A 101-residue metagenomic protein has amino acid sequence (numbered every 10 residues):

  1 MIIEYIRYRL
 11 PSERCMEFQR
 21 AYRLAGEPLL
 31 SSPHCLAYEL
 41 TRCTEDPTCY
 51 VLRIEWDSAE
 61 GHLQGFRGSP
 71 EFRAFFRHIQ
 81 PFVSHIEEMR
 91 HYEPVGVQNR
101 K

Functional and structural regions predicted by a protein language model:
M1-I2, E17, P33-C35: Short, flexible segments with low predicted structural confidence
I2, E39-V51, F76-K101: Glycine-rich beta-strand-turn "strand-cap" elements at beta-sheet edges
I2-R9, E39-R67: Short, well-ordered beta-strand segments in beta-rich or mixed alpha/beta enzyme and ligand-binding folds
R9-Q19: Short, surface-exposed ligand-recognition loops at beta-strand->loop->(often short) alpha-helix junctions that present
E13, L24, E45-P47, P70: Short alpha-helical
M16, E60-H62, V97-N99: Residue-level signal for secondary-structure boundary sites
L24-L36, D57-R90: An amphipathic, aromatic/His-enriched active-site/gating alpha helix that lines ligand/cofactor pockets
